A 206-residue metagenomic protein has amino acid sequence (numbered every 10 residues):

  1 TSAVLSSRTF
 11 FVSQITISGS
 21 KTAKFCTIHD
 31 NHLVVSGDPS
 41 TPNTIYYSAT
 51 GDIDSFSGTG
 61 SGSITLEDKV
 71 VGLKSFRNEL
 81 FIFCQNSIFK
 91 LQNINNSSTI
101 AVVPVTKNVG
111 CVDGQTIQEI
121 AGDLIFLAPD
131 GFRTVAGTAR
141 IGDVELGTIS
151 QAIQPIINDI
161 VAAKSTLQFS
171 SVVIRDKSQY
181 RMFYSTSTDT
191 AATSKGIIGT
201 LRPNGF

Functional and structural regions predicted by a protein language model:
T1-D30: Disordered, low-complexity "stalk" and linker segments at domain junctions of extracellular and cell-surface proteins
S2, P39-S40, N95: Acidic glycine-/aspartate-rich tracts in secreted/extracellular proteins
V4, R8-T9, D38, S63 (+2 more regions): Serine/proline-rich low-complexity intrinsically disordered segments, especially terminal tails, linkers
L5-S6, T41-P42, G51, A163-K164 (+1 more regions): Alpha-helical structural elements
F11-T16, F56-I64, A101-K107: A short beta-strand motif characteristic of beta-propeller blades
S20-S57, S61, T65-D68: Carboxylate/His-rich catalytic cores and anion/metal-binding grooves
N31-H32, L66-F206: Beta-sheet-dominated scaffold domains
